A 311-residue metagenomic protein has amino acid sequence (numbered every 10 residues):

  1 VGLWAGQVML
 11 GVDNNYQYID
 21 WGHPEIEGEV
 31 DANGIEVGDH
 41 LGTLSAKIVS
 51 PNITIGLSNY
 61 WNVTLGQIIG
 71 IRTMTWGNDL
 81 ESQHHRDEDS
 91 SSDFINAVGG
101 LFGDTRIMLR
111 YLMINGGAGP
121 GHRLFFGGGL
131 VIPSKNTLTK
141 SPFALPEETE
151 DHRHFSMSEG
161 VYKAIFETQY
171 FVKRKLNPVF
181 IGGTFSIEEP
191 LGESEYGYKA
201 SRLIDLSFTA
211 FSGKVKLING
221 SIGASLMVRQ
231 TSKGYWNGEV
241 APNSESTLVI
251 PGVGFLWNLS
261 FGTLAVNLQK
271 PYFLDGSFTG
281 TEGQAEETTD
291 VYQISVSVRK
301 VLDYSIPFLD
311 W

Functional and structural regions predicted by a protein language model:
V1-G121, I132, E150-F155, A164 (+6 more regions): Transmembrane beta-barrel domains of Gram-negative outer membranes and organellar outer membranes
V1-Q7, W21, Y60, N115-L124 (+5 more regions): Short loop/turn motifs that connect adjacent beta-strands in outer-membrane beta-barrel proteins
D13-Q17, I68-R72, L112, G127-K140 (+3 more regions): Short glycine-rich beta-strand segments
E25, V30-A32, E188-W311: Outer membrane beta-barrel transmembrane domains
N52-T54, R110-L112, E167-K173, F180 (+3 more regions): Transmembrane beta-barrel domains of outer membrane proteins
A97, L101, S156-Y162, Q169-K173 (+2 more regions): Short, contiguous, pocket-lining structural segments that sit at or immediately flank catalytic/ligand-binding sites
S141-E150, S186-I187, Y198-L203: Short, surface-exposed, charged loop/turn segments at secondary-structure junctions
E148-E159, L191-G197: Surface-exposed cleft-lining segments at the edges of enzyme active sites
